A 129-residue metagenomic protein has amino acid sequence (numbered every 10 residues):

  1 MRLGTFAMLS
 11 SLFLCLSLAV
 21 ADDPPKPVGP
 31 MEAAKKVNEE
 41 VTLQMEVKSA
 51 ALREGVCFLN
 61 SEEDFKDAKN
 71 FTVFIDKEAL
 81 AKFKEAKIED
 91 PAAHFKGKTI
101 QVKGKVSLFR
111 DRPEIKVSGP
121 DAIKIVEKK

Functional and structural regions predicted by a protein language model:
M1-T5: Positively charged n-region of N-terminal signal peptides that target proteins for export
A7-S17: Bacterial N-terminal signal peptides
D22-K129: OB-fold single-stranded nucleic acid-binding module
